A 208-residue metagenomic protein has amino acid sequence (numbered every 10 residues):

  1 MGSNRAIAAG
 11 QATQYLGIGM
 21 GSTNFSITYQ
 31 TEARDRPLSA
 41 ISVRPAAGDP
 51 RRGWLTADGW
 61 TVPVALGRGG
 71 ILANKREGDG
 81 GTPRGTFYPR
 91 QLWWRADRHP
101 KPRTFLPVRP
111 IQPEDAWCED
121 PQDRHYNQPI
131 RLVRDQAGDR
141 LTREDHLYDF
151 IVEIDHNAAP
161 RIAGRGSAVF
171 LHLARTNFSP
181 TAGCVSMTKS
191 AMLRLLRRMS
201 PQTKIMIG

Functional and structural regions predicted by a protein language model:
G2-A9: Short, positively charged low-complexity motifs
Q11-T13: N-terminal, intrinsically disordered, basic low-complexity segments enriched in Arg/Pro/Ser/Thr
M20-T181, M192-K204, G208: Cell wall/extracellular polymer interaction/catalysis modules
C184: Short cysteine clusters
T188: Conserved "landmark" site that anchors the functional core of diverse proteins
